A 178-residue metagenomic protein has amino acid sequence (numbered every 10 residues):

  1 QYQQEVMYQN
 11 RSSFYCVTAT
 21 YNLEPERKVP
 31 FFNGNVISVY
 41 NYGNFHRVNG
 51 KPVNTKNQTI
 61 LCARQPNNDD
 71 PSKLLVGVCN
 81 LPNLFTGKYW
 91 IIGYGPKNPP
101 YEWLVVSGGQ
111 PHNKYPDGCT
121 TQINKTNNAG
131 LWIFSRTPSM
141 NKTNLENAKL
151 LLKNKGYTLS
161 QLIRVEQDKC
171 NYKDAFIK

Functional and structural regions predicted by a protein language model:
Y2-K178: A beta-rich soluble binding module of mature secreted/lumenal proteins
